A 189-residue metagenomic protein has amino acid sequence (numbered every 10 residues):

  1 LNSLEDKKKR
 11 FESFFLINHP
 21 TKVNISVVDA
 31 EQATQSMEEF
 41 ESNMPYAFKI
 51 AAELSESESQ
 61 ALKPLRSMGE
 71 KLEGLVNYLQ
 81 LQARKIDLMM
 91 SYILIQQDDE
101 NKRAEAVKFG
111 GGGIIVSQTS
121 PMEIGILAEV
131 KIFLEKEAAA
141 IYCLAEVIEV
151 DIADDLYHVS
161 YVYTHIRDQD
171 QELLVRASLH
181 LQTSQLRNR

Functional and structural regions predicted by a protein language model:
L1-F109, I114-R189: Structured alpha-helical
